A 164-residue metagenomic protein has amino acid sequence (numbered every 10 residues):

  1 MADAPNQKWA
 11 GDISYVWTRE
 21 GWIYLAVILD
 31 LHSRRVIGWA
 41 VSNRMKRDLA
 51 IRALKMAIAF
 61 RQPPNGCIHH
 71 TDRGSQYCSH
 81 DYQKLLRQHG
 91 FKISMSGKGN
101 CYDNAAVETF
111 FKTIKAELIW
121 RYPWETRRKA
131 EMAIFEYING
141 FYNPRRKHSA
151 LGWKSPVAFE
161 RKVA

Functional and structural regions predicted by a protein language model:
M1-A164: Charged DNA-binding/catalytic regions of mobile-element recombinases
